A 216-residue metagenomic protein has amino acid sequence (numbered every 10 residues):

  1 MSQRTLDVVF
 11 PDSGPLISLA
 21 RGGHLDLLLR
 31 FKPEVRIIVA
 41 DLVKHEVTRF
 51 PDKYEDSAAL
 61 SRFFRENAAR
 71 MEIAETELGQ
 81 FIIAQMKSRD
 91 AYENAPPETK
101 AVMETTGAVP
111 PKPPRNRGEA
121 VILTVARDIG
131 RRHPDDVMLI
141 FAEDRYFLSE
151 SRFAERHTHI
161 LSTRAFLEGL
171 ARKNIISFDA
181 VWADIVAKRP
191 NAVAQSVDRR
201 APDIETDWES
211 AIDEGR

Functional and structural regions predicted by a protein language model:
S2-M138, L148-R216: Active-site-proximal, substrate-binding regions of enzyme catalytic domains and RNA-binding/basic surfaces
F141-R145: Short, well-ordered beta-to-alpha junction loops that form the rim of enzyme active sites and present histidine/acidic
